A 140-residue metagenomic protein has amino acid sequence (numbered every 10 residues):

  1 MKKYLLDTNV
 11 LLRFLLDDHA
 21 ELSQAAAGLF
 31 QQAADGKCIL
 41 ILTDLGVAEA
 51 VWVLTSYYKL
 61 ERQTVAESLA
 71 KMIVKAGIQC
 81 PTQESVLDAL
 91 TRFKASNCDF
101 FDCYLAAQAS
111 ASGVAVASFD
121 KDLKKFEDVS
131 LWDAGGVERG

Functional and structural regions predicted by a protein language model:
M1-L42, Y57-E67, V137-G140: Short, well-structured N-terminal submotif of metal-dependent ribonuclease cores
K3, A107-G140: Acidic, PIN/NYN-like endoribonuclease modules and their adjacent C-terminal/linker elements
N9-V10, V51, C103-Y104: Active-site phosphate/pyrophosphate-handling residues
L11, V47, L123-K124: A generic structural signal for short hydrophobic patches within well-formed alpha-helices
R13-L15, V53, F126, A134: Residues that scaffold the ATP/ADP-binding catalytic core of kinase and kinase-like folds
V51-T55, A70-I73, L90: Amphipathic alpha-helical segments within well-ordered protein domains
G77-A117: Active-site neighborhoods of divalent-metal-dependent phosphate/nucleic-acid chemistry enzymes
